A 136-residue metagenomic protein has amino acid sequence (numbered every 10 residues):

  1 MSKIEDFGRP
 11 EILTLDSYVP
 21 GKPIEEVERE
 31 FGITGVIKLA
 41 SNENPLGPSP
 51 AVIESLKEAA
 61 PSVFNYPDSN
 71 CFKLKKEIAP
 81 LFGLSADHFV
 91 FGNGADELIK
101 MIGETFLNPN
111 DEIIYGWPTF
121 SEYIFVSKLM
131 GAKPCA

Functional and structural regions predicted by a protein language model:
S2-N65: N-terminal "arm"/small-domain region of PLP-dependent enzymes with the aminotransferase-like
E11, G35, H88, K133-C135: Conserved beta-strand segments of alpha/beta enzyme cores
N42-P45, A95-D96, F120: Short glycine-rich anion-binding loops that position phosphate/pyrophosphate groups of nucleotides and phosphorylated
F64, S69-E112, M130: Phosphate-binding glycine-rich loop
T105-A136: PLP-dependent aminotransferase-like
